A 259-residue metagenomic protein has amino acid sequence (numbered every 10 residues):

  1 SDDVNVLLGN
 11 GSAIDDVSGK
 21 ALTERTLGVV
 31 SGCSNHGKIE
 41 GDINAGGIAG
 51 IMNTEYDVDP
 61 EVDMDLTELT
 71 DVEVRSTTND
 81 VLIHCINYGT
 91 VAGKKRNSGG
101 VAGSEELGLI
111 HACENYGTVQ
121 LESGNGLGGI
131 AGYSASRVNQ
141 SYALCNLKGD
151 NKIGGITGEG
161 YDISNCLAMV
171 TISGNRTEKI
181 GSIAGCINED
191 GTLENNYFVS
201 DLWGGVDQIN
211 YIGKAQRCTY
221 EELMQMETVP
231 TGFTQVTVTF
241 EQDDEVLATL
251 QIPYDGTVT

Functional and structural regions predicted by a protein language model:
S1-D243: Predominantly extracellular beta-rich ligand-binding scaffolds that present long acidic/polar faces for carbohydrate
D243-T259: Extracellular modular ligand-binding repeats in secreted and cell-surface proteins
